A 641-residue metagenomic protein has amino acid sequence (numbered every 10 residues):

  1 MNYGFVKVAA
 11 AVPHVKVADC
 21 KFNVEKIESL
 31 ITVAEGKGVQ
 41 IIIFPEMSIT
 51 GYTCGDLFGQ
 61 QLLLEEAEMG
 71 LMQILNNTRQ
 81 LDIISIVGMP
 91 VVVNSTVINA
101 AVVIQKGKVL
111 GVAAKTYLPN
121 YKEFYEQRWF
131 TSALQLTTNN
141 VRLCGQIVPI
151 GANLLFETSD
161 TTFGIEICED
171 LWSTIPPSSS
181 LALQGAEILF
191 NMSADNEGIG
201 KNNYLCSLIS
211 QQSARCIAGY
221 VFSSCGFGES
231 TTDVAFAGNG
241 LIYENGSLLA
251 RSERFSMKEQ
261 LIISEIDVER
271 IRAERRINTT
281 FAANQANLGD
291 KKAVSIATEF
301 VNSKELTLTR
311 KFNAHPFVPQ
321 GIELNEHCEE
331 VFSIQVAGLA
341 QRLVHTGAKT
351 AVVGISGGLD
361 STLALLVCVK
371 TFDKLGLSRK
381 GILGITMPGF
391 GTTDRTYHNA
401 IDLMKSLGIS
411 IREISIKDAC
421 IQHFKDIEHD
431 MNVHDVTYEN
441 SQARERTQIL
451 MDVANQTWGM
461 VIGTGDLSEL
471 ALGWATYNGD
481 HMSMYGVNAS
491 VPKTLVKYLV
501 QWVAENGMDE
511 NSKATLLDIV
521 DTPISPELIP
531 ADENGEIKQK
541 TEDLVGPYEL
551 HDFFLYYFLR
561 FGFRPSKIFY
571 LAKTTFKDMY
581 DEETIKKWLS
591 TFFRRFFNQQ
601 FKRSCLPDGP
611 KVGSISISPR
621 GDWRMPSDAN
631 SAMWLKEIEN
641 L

Functional and structural regions predicted by a protein language model:
M1-V352, K370-R379, I411: Enzyme catalytic cores with a strong preference for nitrogen-chemistry domains
V6-K7, N23, S159, C216-A218 (+5 more regions): ATP/NTP-dependent adenylation/nucleotidyl-transfer catalytic domains that generate, transfer, or process NMP-activated
